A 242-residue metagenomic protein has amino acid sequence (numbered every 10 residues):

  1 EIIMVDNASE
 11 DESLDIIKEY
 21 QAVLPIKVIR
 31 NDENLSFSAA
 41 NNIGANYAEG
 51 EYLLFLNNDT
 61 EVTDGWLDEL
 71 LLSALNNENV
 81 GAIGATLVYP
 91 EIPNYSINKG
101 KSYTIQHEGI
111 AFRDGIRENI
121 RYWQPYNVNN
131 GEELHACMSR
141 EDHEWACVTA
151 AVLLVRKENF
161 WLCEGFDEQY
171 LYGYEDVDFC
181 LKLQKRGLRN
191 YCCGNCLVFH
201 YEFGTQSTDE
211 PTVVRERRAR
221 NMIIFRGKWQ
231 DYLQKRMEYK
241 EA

Functional and structural regions predicted by a protein language model:
E1-E33: Acidic donor-binding segment of Leloir-type glycosyltransferases
A8, S36, T60-V62, V88-Y89 (+3 more regions): A short, conserved beta-strand element in the Rossmann-like catalytic core that flanks the donor/metal-binding loop
N31-A48: Glycine-rich, basic loop-to-helix element that forms the pyrophosphate-binding segment of sugar-nucleotide handling
F37, L56, E61-W66, Y89 (+2 more regions): Hydrophobic/aromatic residue at the end of a short beta strand that borders the catalytic acidic motif
L53: Short aromatic/hydrophobic "clamp" motif used to bind/position activated sugar donors
T60-I116: Conserved donor NDP-sugar-binding/catalytic core segment of glycosyltransferases
G65-L71, M138-R140, E144-E164, Q169-L197: A short, conserved alpha-helix in the catalytic core of glycosyltransferases
G81, E91-I92, Y103, D114-E144 (+4 more regions): C-terminal, non-catalytic tails of nucleotide-sugar-dependent glycosyltransferases
